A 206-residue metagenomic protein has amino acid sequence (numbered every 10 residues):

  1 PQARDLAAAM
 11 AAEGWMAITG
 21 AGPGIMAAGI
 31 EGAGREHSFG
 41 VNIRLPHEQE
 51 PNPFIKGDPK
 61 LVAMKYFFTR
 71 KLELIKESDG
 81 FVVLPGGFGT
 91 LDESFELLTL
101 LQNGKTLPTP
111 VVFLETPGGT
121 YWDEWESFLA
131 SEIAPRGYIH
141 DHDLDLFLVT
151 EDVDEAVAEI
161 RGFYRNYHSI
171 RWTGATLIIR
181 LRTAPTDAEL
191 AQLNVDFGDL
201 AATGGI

Functional and structural regions predicted by a protein language model:
P1, I43-K76: Glycine-rich oxoanion-binding loops at beta->alpha junctions
P1-I43: Glycine-rich beta-alpha loop segments
I25-I30, G119-I133: Glycine-rich, charge-decorated loop segments at or immediately adjacent to ligand/cofactor-binding or catalytic sites
S38-Q49, L84, L98-W125, D141-H142: Short, acidic/small-residue loops that bind anionic groups at enzyme active sites
K60-T69, D145-A156: Short acidic-hydrophobic, aromatic-tinged amphipathic segments that line or gate anion-handling sites
M64-V112: Active-site/ligand-binding-proximal alpha/beta "capping" segment
E73-V83, E132-E151: Conserved thiamine diphosphate
L146-F147, V153-I206: SAM-dependent methyltransferases
